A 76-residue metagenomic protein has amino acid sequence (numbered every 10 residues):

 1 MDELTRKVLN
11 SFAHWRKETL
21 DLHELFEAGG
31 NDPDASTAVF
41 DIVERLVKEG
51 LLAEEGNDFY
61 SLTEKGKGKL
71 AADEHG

Functional and structural regions predicted by a protein language model:
M1-N31: Short amphipathic alpha-helical interface segments
E3, K7, D41, S61-E64: Amphipathic alpha-helical interaction segments
D32-K48: Short amphipathic alpha-helical interaction segments
V47-N57: A short, conserved structural fragment
N57-K69: Accessory beta->alpha helical hairpin/"wing" motif in late/C-terminal subdomains of nucleic-acid enzymes
D73-G76: Short, low-complexity, charge-dense intrinsically disordered segments
